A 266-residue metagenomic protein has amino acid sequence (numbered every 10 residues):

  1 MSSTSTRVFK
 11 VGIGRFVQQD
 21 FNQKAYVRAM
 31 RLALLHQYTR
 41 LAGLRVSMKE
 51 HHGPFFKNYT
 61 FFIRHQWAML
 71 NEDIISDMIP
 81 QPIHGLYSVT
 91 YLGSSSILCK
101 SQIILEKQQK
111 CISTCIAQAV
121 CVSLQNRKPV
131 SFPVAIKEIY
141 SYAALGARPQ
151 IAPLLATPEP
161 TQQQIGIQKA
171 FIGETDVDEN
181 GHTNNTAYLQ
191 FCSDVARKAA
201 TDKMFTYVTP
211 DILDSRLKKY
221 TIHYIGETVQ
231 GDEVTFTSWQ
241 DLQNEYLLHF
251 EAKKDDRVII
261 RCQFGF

Functional and structural regions predicted by a protein language model:
M1-P82, A196, A200, M204-L213 (+1 more regions): Hydrophobic, proline/glycine-rich low-complexity stretches
M1-R40, A117-Q118, V122-R127, F132-A135 (+1 more regions): Catalytic strand-loop segment that frames the active site of acyl-thioester-processing enzymes
S2-I13, W67-P82, L86-L155, Y224-T235 (+1 more regions): HotDog/MaoC-like acyl-thioester-processing domains
E50-N58, F62, Y87-V89, L217 (+2 more regions): A structural signal for short, hydrophobic beta-strand segments that form beta-sheets in beta-rich/all-beta domains
Y59, Q109, P160-Q162, D214 (+1 more regions): A generic structural signal for short, solvent-exposed coil/turn residues that cap or connect secondary-structure
A170-Q263: Acidic/His-leaning functional-site neighborhoods
